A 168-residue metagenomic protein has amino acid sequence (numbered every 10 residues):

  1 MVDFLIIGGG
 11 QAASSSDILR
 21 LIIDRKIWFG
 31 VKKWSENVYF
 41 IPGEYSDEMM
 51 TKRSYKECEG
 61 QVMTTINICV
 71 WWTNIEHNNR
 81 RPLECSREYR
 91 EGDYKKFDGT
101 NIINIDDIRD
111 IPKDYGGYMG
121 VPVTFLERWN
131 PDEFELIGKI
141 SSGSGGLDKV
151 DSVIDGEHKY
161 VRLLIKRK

Functional and structural regions predicted by a protein language model:
M1-K168: Class I S-adenosyl-L-methionine-dependent methyltransferase catalytic core
